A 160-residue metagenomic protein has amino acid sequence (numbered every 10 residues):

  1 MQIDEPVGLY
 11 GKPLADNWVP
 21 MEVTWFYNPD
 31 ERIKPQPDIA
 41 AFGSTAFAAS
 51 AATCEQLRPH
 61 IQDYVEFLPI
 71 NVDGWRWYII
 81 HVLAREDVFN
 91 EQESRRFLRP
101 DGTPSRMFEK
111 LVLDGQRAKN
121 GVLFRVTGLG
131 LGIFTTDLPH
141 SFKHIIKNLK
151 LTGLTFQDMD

Functional and structural regions predicted by a protein language model:
M1-V19: N-terminal ordered "arm"
P6, P29-E31, F47-S50, P59-V65 (+2 more regions): Short amphipathic alpha-helical surface micro-motifs
L9, G74-D160: Acidic, proline/glycine-rich low-complexity IDRs
P13-F42, H60: A glycine-rich, hydrophobic loop/mini-helix early in the fold
N17-M21, D38-A41, A49-C54, R95-F97 (+1 more regions): N-terminal start-of-chain detector that recognizes signal peptides and the immediate post-cleavage beginning
P20, Y27-P29, T45-A48, E55 (+1 more regions): A generic structural micro-environment signature that highlights single residues at secondary-structure boundaries
V23-I33, Y64, E109-L111, G115-N120: Short amphipathic beta-strand starts and helix->beta connectors
Q36-G74: Aromatic- and glycine-enriched beta-alpha-beta binding-site module
